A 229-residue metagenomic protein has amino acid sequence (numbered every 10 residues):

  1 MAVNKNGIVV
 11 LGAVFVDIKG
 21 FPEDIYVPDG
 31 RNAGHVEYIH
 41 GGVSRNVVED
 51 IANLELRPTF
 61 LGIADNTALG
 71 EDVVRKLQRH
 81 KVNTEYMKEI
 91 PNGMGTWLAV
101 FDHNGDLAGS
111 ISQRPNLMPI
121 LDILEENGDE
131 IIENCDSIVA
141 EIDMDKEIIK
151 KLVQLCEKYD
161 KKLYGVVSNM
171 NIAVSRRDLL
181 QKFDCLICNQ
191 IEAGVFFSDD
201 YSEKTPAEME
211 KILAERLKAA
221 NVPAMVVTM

Functional and structural regions predicted by a protein language model:
M1-R75, R79, W97: Glycine-rich phosphate/adenosyl-contacting loop at the front of the ribokinase-like
G7, D136-S137, C185, A224: Structural motif
A13, G62-N66, E89, H103 (+2 more regions): Cofactor-binding loop segments of dinucleotide-utilizing enzymes, especially the Rossmann-like FAD- and NAD(P)+-binding
N66-T67, D143-E147, V167-I172: Short beta->alpha connector loops
K76-P91: A glycine-rich helix N-cap at a beta->alpha junction
E89, A99-S137, I142: Conserved phosphate-binding/catalytic loop of the ribokinase/pfkB sugar-kinase fold
E157-K162, V167-M229: Conserved phosphate/ATP/ADP-binding segment of small-molecule kinases
